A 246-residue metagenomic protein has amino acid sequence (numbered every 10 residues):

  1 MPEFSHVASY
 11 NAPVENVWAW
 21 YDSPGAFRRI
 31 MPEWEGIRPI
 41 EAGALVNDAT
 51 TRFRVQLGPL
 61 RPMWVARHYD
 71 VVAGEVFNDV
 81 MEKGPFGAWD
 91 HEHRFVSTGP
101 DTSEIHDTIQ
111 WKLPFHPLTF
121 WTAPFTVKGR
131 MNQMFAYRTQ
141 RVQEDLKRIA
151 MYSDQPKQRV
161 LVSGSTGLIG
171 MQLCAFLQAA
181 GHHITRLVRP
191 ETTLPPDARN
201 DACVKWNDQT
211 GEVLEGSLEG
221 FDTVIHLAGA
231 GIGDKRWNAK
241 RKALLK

Functional and structural regions predicted by a protein language model:
M1-V46: Hydrophobic ligand-binding cavity/cleft-lining segments
R28, R38-P85, P100, E104: Glycine-rich portal/gate segments that line the openings of hydrophobic small-molecule binding cavities
N78-N132: Beta-strand/loop substructures that line and gate deep hydrophobic ligand-binding cavities in soluble
F115-P156: A conserved amphipathic terminal alpha-helix motif
L161-A180: N-terminal Rossmann NAD(P)H-binding glycine-rich loop of SDR-like oxidoreductase domains
L187-T192, N207-D208: N-terminal Rossmann-fold cofactor-binding loop
E191-R199, G216: Short loop/helix-cap segments at secondary-structure boundaries that form the rim of catalytic
D201-K246: NAD(P)H-binding glycine-rich loop region in Rossmannoid oxidoreductase-like domains and their noncatalytic homologs
